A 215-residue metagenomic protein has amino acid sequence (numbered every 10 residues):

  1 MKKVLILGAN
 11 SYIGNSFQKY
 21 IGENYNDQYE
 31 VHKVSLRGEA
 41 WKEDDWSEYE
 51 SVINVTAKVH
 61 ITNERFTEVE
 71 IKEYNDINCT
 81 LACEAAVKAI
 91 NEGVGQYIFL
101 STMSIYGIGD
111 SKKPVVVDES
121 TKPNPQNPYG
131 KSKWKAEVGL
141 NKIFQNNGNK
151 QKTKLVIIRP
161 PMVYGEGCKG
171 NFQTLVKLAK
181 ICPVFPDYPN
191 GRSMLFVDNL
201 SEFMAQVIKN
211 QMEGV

Functional and structural regions predicted by a protein language model:
K3-G22: N-terminal Rossmann NAD(P)H-binding glycine-rich loop of SDR-like oxidoreductase domains
E39-N91, I105-I108: NAD(P)H-binding glycine-rich loop region in Rossmannoid oxidoreductase-like domains and their noncatalytic homologs
E73-L81, P123, N127, K131-S132 (+1 more regions): Glycine-rich NAD(P)-binding loop of the Rossmann-fold in SDR/ketoreductase-type enzymes
C83-P128, G148, V156: Conserved Rossmann-fold NAD(P)-dependent oxidoreductase catalytic core, especially the SDR/UDP-sugar
V138-E166: Conserved beta-loop-beta element that borders a ligand/cofactor-binding pocket
Q151, V163-T174, V207-V215: Glycine/proline-rich active-site loop of Rossmann-fold NAD(P)-dependent oxidoreductases
P161-C168, D187-D198: Glycine-rich "substrate-gating" loop/helix at the edge of Rossmann-like oxidoreductase active sites
K177-L195, Q206-V207, Q211: A conserved pocket-lining segment of Rossmann-fold NAD(P)-dependent short-chain dehydrogenase/reductase
